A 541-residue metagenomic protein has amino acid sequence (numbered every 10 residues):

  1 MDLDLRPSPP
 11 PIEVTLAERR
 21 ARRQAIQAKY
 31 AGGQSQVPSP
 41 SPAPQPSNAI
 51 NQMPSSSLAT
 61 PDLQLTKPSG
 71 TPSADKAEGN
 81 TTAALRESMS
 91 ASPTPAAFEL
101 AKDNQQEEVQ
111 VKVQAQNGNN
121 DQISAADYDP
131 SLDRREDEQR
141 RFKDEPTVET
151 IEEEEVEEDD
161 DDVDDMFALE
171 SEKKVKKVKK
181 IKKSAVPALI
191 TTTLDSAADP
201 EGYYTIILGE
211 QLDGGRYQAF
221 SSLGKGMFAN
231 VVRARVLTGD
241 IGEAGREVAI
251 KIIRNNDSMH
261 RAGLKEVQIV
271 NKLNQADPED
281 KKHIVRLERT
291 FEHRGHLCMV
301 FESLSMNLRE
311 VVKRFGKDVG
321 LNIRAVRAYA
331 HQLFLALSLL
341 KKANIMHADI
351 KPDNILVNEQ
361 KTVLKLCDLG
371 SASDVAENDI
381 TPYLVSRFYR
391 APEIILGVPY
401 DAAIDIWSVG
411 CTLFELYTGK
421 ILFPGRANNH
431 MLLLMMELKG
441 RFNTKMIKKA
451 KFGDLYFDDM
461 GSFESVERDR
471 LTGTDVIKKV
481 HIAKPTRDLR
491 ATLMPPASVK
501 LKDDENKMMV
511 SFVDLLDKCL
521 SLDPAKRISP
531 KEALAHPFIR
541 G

Functional and structural regions predicted by a protein language model:
A219-G226, V231: Protein kinase glycine-rich loop
N230-R254: Glycine-rich ATP phosphate-binding loop
H293-E302, R309: A conserved loop-to-beta-strand element in the N-lobe of protein kinase catalytic cores that borders the ATP-binding
Y329-A330: Activation segment signature within eukaryotic-like protein kinase domains
K341-V357: Catalytic-loop of the protein kinase fold
D405: Conserved catalytic-loop aspartate of Hanks-type protein kinases
N443-L515: C-terminal lobe substrate-recognition/regulatory segment of protein kinase catalytic domains
